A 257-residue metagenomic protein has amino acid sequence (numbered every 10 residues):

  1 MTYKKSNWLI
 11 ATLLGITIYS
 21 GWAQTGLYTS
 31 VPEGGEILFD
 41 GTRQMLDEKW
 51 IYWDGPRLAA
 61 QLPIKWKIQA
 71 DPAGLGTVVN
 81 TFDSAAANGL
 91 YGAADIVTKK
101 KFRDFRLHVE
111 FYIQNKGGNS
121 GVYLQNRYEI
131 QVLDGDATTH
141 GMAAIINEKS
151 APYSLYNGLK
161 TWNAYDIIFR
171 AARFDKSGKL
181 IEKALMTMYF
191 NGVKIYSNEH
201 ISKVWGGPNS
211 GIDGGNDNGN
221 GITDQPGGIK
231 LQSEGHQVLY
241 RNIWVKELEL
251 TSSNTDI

Functional and structural regions predicted by a protein language model:
M1-Q24: Bacterial Sec-dependent N-terminal signal peptides
G21-I257: Carbohydrate-interacting regions of secretory-pathway proteins
